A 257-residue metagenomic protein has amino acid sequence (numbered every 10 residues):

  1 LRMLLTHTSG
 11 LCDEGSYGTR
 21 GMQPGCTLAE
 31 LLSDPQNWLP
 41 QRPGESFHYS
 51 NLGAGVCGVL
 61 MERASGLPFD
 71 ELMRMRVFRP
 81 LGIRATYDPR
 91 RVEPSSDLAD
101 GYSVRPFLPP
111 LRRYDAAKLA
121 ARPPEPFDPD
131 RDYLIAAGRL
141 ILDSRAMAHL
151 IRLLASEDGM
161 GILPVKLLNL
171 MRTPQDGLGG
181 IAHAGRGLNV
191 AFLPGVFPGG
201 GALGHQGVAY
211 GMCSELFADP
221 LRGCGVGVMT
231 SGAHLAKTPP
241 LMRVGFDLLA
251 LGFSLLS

Functional and structural regions predicted by a protein language model:
L1-L203: Short, surface-exposed loop or secondary-structure junction motifs that flank catalytic or metal-binding residues
H7-S9, Q206, M229-S231: Active-site-proximal beta-strand/loop segments in catalytic clefts of secreted hydrolases
R63, V228-T230, A250: Charged, amphipathic alpha-helical interaction segments
I83, V226-V228, L248: Hydrophobic beta-strand residues in large extracellular and virion-surface proteins
R172-D176, I181, G195-F197, A233-S257: Short, gly/Ser/Thr-rich active-site loops of penicillin-recognizing serine hydrolases
A209-Y210: Low-complexity, glycine/alanine/valine/leucine- and proline-rich hydrophobic stretches
C213-A233: Short, well-ordered beta-strand elements
